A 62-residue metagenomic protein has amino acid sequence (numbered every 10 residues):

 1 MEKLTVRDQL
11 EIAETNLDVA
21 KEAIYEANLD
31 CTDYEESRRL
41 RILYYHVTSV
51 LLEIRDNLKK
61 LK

Functional and structural regions predicted by a protein language model:
M1-E14: Short, charge/polar-rich alpha-helical segments
I12-K62: Short, charge-rich amphipathic interface segments used for partner binding and complex assembly
